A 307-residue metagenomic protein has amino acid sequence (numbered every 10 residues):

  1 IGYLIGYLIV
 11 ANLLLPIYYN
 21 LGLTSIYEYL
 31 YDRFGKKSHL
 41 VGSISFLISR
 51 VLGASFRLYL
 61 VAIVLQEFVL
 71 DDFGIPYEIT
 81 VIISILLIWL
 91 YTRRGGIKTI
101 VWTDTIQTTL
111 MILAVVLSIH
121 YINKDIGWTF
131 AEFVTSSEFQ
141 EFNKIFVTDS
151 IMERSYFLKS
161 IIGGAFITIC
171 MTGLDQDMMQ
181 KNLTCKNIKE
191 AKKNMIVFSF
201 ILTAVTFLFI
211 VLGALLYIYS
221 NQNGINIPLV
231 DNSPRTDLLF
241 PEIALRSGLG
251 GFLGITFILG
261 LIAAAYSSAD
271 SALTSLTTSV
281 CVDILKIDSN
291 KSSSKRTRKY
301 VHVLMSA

Functional and structural regions predicted by a protein language model:
I1, Y31, P76-Y77, T109-I255: Loop-to-helix junctions at membrane interfaces in multi-pass transport proteins
G2-R93, G163-M171, A263-D270: Helix-loop-helix module between adjacent transmembrane segments
Y3-Y7, L47-R50, I85-W89, Q107-M111 (+5 more regions): Residue-level recognition of pore/gate-forming positions within transmembrane alpha-helices of multi-pass
L13-N20, Y27-D32, F46, W89-R93 (+6 more regions): Helix-loop junctions at the membrane interface of multi-pass solute transporters
K36-L40, I79-I82, T278-A307: Loop-to-transmembrane helix boundary motifs in multi-pass membrane proteins
L40-V41, E78-I83, L158-I162, L253-T256 (+2 more regions): Hydrophobic alpha-helical transmembrane segments
S233-Y266, D270, I287-Y300: Membrane-embedded translocation segments of transport machinery
